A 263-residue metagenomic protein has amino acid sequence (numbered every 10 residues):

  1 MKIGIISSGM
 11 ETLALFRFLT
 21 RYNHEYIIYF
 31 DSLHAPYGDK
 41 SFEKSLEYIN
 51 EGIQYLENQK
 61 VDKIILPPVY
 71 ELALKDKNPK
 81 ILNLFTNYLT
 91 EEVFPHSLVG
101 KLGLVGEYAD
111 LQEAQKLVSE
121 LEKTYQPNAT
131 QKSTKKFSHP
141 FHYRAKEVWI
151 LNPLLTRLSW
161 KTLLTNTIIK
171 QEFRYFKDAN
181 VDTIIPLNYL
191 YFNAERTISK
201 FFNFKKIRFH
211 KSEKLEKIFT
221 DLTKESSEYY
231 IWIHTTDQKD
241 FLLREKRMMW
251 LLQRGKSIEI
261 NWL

Functional and structural regions predicted by a protein language model:
M1-L263: Non-catalytic structural scaffold of enzyme domains
